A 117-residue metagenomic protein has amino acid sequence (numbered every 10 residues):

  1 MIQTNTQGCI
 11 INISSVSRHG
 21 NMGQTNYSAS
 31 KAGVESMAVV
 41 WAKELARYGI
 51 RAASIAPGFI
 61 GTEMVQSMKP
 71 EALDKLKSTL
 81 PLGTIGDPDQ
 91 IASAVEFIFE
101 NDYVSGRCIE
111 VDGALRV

Functional and structural regions predicted by a protein language model:
M1-I2, M64: Methionine-biased hydrophobic packing positions in alpha-helices, especially within tandem helical repeat solenoids
I2-G33, A38-R47: Catalytic loop of short-chain dehydrogenase/reductase
H19, A56-S67: Short, flexible catalytic-loop segment of classical short-chain dehydrogenase/reductase
A46, R51, V104-G106: Short, small/polar-rich loop/turn modules that mediate ligand/substrate recognition or access, typified
R51-P57, G61, E110-D112: Conserved SDR Rossmann-fold cofactor-binding beta-strand/turn motif
P70-D89: Catalytic Tyr-x(3-8)-Lys segment
T84-V111, R116: C-terminal substrate-recognition "lid" of short-chain dehydrogenase/reductases
